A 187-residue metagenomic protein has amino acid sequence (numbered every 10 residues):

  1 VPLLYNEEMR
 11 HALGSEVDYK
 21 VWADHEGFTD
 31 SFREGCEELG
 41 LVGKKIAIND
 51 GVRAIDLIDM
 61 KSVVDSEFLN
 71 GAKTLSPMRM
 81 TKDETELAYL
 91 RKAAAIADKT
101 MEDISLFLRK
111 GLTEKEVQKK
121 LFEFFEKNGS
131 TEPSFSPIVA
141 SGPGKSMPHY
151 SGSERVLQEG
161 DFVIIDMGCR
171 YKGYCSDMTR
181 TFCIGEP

Functional and structural regions predicted by a protein language model:
V1-P187: Active-site neighborhoods and metal-handling regions in enzymes and metal-associated proteins
